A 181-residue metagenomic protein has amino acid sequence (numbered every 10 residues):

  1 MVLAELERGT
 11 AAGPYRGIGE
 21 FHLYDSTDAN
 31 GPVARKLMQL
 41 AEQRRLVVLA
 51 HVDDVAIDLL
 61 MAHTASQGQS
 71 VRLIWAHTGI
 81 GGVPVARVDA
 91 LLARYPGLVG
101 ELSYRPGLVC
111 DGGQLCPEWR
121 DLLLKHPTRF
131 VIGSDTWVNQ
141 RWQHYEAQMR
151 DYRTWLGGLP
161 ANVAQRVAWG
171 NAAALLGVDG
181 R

Functional and structural regions predicted by a protein language model:
M1-P32, K36, L40, R44: Mid-domain alpha/beta scaffold segments of enzyme catalytic cores
G13, Q69-V71, V99, A147-R153: Active-site gating loops and adjacent loop-to-helix segments of metal-dependent hydrolytic enzymes
G13-R16, A93, T128, N162: Structured loop/turn residues at beta-strand edges in well-structured enzyme cores
I18, A41, G100, D135 (+2 more regions): Conserved, mostly hydrophobic/aromatic
L23, D54, I80, W137-V138: Short, glycine/acidic-enriched loop or turn micro-motifs at the edges of active sites
S26-D28, P84, N139-W142: Short catalytic/ligand-binding loop motif for oxyanion handling, primarily in non-cytosolic enzymes, centered on
N30-I132: Catalytic pocket-lining loop regions of alpha/beta-barrel enzymes, especially the amidohydrolase/enolase/GH5 lineages
T128-R129, N139-R181: Mid-to-C-terminal alpha-helical segments outside catalytic/metal-binding sites
